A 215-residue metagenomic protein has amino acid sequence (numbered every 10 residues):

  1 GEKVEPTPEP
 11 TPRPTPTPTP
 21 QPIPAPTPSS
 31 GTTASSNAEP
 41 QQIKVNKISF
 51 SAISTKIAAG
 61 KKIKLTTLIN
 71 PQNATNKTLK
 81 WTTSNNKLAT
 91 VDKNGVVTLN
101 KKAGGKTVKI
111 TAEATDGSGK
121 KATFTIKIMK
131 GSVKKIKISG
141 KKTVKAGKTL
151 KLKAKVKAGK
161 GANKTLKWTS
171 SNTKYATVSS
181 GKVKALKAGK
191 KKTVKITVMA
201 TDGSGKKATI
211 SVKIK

Functional and structural regions predicted by a protein language model:
G1-E5, E9, R13, T17-P18 (+2 more regions): Extracytoplasmic soluble-region selector
